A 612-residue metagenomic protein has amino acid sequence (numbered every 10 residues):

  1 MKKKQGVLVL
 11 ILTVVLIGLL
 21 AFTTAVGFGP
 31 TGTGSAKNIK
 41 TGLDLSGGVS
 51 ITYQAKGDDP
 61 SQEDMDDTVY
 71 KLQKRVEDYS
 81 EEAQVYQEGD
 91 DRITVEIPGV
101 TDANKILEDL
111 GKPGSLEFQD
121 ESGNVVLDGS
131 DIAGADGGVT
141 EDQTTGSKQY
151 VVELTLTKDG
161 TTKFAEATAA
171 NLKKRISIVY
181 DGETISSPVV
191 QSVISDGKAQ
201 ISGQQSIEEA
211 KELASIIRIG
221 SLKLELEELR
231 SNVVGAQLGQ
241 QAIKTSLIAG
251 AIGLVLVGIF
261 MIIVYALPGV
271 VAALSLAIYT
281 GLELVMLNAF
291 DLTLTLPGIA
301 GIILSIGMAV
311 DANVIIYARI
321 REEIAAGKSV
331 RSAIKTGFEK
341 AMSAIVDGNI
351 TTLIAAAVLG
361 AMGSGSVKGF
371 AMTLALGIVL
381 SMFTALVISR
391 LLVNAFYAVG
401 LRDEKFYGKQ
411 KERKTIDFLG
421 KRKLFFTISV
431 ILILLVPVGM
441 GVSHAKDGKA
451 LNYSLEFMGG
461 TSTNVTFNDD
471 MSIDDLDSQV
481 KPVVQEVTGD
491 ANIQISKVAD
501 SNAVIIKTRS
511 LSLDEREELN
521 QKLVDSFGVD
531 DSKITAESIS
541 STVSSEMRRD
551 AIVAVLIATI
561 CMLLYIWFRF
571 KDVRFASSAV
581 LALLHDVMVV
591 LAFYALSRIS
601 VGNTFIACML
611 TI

Functional and structural regions predicted by a protein language model:
M1-I612: A structural signal for conserved, well-ordered secondary-structure elements that form binding/interaction cores
